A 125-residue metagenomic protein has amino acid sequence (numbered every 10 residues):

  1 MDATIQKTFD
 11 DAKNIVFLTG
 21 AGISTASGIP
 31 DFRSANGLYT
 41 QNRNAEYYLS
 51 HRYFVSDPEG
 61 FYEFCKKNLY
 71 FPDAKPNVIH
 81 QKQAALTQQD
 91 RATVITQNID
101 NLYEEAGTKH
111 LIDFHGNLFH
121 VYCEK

Functional and structural regions predicted by a protein language model:
M1-K125: Conserved catalytic core of sirtuin-type NAD+-dependent deacylases
